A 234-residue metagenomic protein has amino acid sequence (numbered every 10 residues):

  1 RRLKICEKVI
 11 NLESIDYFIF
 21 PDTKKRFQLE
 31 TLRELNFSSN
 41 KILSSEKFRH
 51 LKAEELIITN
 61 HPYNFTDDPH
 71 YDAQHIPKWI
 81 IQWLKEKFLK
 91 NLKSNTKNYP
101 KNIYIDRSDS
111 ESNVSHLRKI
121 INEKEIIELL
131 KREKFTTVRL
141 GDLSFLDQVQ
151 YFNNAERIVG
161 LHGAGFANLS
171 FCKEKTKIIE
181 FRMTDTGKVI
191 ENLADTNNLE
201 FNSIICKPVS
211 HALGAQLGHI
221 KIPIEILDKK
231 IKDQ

Functional and structural regions predicted by a protein language model:
R1-Q234: The feature primarily captures lumenal catalytic ectodomains of type II secretory-pathway glycosyltransferases
